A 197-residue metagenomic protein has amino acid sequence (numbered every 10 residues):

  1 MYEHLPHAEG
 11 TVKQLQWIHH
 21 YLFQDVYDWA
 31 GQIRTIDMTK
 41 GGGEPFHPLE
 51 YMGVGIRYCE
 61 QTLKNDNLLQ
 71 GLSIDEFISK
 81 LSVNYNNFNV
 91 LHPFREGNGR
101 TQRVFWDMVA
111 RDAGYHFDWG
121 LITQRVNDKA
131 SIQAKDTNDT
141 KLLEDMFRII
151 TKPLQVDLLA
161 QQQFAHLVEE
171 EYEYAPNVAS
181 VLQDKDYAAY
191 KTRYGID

Functional and structural regions predicted by a protein language model:
M1-E96, R100-D197: FIC/Doc superfamily catalytic core
